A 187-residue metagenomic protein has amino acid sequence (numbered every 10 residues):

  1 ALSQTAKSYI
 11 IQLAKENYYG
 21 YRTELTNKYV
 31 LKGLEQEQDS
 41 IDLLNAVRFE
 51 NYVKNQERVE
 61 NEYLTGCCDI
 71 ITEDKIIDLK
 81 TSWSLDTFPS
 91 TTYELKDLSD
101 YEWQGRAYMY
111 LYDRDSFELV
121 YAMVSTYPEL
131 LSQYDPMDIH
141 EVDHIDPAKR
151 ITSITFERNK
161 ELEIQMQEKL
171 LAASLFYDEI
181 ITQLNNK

Functional and structural regions predicted by a protein language model:
A1-E35, L43, T126-P128, N185-K187: Charged, glycine-rich intrinsically disordered N-terminal tails and low-complexity linkers that flank
Q4, V30-Q38, K160-L170: Generic detection of long, well-ordered alpha-helical segments
K28-V53, Y63: Short, well-structured hydrophobic secondary-structure segments
R48-S174, D178-I181: Nucleic-acid nuclease catalytic cores
